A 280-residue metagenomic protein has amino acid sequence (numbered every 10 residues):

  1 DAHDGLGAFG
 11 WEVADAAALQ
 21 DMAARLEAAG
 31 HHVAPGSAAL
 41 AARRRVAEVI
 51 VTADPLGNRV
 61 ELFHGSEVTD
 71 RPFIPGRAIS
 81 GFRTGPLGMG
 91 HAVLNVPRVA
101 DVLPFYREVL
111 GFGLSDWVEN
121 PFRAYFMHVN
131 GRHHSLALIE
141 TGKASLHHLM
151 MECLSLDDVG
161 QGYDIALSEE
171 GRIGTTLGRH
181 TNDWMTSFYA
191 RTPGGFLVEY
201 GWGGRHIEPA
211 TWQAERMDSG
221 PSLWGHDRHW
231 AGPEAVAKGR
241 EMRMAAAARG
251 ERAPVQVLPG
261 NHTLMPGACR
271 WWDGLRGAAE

Functional and structural regions predicted by a protein language model:
D1, V60-L62, H134-L138: Broad, structure-driven detector of short, well-ordered beta-strand segments within folded domains
A2-R25, E48-D54, G88-P97, G142-E169 (+1 more regions): Vicinal oxygen chelate
G10-E12, G36-A38, I139, M150-E152 (+2 more regions): A cross-family glycoside hydrolase active-site/sugar-binding cleft signature
L26, V102, Y106, L149: Hydrophobic pocket/interface hotspot
E27-G85, Y125-F126, E170-E280: Vicinal oxygen chelate
S66, G76-R77, G81-R107, G111: Non-heme Fe(II) oxygenase catalytic core, chiefly the N-lobe of the double-stranded beta-helix
L94-H134, I139, A279: Core segments of cupin and vicinal oxygen chelate
V118-W184: A compositional/structural signature marking long, glycine- and acidic/polar-rich segments with frequent tryptophans
